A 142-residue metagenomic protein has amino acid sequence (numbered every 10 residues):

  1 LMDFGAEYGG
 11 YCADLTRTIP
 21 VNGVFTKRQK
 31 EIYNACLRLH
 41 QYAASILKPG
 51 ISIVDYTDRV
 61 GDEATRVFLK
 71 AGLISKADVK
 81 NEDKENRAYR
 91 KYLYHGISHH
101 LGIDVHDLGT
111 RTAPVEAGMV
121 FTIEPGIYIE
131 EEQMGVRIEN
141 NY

Functional and structural regions predicted by a protein language model:
L1-Y142: Active-site neighborhoods and metal-handling regions in enzymes and metal-associated proteins
